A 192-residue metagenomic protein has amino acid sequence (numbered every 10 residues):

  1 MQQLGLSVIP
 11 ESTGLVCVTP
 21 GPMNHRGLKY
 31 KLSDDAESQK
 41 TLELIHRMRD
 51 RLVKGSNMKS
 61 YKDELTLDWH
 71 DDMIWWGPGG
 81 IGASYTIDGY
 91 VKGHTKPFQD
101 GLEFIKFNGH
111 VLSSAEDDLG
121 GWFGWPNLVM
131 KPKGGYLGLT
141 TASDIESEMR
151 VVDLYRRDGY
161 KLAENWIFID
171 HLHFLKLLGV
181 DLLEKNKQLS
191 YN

Functional and structural regions predicted by a protein language model:
M1-N192: C-terminal and inter-domain tail/linker signature
